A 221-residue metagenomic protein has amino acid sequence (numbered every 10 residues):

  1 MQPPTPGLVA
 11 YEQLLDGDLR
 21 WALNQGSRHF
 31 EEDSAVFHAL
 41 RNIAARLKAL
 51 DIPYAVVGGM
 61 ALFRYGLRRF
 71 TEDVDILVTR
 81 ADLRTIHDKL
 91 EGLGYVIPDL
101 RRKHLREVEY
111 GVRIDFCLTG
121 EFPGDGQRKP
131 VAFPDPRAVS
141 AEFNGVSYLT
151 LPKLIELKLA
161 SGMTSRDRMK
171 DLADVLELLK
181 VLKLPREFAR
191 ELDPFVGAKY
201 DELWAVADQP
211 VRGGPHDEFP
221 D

Functional and structural regions predicted by a protein language model:
M1-D221: Compositionally biased terminal segments of proteins
